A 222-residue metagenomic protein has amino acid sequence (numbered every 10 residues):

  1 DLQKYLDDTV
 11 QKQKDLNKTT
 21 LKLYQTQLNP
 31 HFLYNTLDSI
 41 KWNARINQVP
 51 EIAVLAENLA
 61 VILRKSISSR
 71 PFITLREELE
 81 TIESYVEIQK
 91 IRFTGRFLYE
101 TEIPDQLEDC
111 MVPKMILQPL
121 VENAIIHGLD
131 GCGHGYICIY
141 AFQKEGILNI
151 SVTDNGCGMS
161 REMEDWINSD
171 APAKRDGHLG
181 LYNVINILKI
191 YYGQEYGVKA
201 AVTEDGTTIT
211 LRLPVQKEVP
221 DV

Functional and structural regions predicted by a protein language model:
D1-A201, G206-T210: Two-component histidine phosphotransfer core
L211-K217: C-terminal beta-strand of the catalytic ATP-binding
